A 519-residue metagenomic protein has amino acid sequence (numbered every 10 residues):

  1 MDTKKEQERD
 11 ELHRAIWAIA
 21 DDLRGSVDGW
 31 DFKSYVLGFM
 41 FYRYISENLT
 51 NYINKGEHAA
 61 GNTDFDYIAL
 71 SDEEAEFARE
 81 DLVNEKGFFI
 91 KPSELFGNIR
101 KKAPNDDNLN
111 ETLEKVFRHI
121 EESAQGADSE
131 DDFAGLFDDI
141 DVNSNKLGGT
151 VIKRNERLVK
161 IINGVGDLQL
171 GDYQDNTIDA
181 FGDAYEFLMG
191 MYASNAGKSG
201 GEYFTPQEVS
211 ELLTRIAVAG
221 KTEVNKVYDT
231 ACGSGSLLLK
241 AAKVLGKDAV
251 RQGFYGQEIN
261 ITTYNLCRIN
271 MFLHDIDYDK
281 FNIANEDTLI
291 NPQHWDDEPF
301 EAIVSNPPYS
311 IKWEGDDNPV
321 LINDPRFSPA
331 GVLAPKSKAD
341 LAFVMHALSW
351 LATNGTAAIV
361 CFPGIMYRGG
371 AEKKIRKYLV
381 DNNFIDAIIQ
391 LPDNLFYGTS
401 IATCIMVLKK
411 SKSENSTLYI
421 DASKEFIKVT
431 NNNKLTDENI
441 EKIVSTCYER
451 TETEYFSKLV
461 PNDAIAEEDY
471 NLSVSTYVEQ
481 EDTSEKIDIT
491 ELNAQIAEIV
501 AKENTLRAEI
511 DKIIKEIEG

Functional and structural regions predicted by a protein language model:
M1-L212, I216-A217, K221, D279-N291 (+3 more regions): Non-catalytic, mostly N-terminal accessory regions of nucleic-acid modification and defense proteins
D2-T3, Q7, D297-G519: A conserved structural/catalytic subdomain of Rossmann-like adenosyl-cofactor enzymes
I19, D183, K240, Y255 (+5 more regions): Residues within well-formed alpha-helices
S34, G197, D229-A231, Q252 (+3 more regions): Short glycine- and Lys/Arg-enriched binding-loop motifs that mark or flank ligand-binding interfaces
V36, F181, V224, R251 (+3 more regions): A structure-centric signal for secondary-structure junctions around beta-strands
A193-A196, V250-R251, I427-K428: Short small-residue beta-strand/loop micro-motif enriched in glycine and branched aliphatics
S199-S305, S310-K312, D316-L321, R326-G331 (+3 more regions): Conserved S-adenosyl-L-methionine
